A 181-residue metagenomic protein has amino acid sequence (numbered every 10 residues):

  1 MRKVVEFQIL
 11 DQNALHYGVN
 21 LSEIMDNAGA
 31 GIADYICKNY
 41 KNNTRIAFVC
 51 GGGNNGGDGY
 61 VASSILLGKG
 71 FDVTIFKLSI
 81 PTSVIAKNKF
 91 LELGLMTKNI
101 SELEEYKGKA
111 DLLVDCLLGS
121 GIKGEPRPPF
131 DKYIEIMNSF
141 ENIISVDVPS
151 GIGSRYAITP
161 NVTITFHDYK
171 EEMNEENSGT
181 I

Functional and structural regions predicted by a protein language model:
M1-N42: Positively charged, low-complexity intrinsically disordered leader regions
R2, A110-I181: YjeF_N-associated NAD(P)HX repair module
L10-Y17, Y35, N39, K69 (+3 more regions): Change "in soluble alpha/beta enzymes" to "in soluble alpha/beta proteins
A14, I80, E104, S150 (+1 more regions): Residue-level detector of flexible, active-site-proximal loop/helix-junction positions within diverse enzyme catalytic
A28, C50-N55, L118-S120, S150: Short glycine-rich loop/turn motifs that provide flexible caps or phosphate-binding loops at active sites
D34-C116, E125-S145: Nucleotide and nucleotide-moiety/phosphate-recognizing core
